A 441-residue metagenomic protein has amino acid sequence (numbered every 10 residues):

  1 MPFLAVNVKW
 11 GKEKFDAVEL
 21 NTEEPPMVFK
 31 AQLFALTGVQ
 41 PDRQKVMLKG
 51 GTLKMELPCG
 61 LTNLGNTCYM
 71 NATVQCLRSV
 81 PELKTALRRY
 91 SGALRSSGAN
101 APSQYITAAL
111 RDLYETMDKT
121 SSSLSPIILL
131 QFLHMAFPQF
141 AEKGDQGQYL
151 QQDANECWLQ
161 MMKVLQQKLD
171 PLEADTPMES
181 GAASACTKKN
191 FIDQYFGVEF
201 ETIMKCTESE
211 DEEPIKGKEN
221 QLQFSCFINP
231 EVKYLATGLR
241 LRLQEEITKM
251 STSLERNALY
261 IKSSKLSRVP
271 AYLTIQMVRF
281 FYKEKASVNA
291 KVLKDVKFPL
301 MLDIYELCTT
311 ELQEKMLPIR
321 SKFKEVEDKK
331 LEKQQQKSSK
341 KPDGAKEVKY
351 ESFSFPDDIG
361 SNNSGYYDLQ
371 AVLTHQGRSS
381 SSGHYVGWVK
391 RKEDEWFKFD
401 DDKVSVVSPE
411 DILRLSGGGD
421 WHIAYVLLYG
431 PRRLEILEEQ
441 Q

Functional and structural regions predicted by a protein language model:
M1-Q441: UBL (ubiquitin/ubiquitin-like) substrate-recognition surfaces within cysteine isopeptidase catalytic folds
